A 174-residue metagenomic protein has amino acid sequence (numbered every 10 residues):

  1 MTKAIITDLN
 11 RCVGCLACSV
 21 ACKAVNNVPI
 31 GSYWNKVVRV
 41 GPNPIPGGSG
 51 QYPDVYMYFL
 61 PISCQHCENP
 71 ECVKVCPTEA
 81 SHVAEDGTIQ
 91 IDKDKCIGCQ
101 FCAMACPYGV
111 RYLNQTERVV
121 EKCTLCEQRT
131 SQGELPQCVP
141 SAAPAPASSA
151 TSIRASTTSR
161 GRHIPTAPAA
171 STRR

Functional and structural regions predicted by a protein language model:
M1-R174: Non-ligating segments of multi-cofactor redox enzymes
